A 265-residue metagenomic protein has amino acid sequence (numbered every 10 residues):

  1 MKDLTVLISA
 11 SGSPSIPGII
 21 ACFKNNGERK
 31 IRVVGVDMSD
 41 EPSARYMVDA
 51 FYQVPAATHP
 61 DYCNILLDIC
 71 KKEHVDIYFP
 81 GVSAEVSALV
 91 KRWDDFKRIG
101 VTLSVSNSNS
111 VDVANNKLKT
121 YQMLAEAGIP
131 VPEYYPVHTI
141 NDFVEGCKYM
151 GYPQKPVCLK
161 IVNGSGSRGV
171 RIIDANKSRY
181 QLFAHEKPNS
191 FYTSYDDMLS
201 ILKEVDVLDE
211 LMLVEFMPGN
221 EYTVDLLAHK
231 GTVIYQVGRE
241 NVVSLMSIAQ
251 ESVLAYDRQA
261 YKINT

Functional and structural regions predicted by a protein language model:
M1-V105: ATP-binding N-terminal substructure of ATP-dependent carboxylate-amine bond-forming enzymes
A21-F23, V48-A50, R92-D95, K119-T120 (+3 more regions): Short, glycine/charged-enriched secondary-structure capping and boundary segments
M38-S39, A57, G81-A84, N115 (+2 more regions): Short beta->alpha linker loops
S39, F51, V82, V162 (+3 more regions): Anionic group-transfer/hydrolysis microenvironments
R45, Y62-N64, D112-N116, S167 (+1 more regions): Short, charged, surface-exposed secondary-structure boundary motifs
V105-V111: A short, histidine- and acid-enriched strand-loop-helix "catalytic/donor-clamping" loop that lines the nucleotide-sugar
V111-L211: Active-site nucleotide/adenylate-binding loops and adjacent lid/helix of ATP-dependent enzymes
A184-E251, A255-I263: Phosphate-binding site of ATP-dependent enzymes
